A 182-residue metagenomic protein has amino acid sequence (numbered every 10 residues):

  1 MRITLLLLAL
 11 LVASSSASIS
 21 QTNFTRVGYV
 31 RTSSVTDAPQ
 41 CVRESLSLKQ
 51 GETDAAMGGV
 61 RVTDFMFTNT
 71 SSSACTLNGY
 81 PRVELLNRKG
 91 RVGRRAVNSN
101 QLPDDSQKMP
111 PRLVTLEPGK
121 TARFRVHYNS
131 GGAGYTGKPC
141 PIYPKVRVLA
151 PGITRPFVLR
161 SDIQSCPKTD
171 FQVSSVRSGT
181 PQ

Functional and structural regions predicted by a protein language model:
L6-S14: Bacterial N-terminal signal peptides
R26-G58: Low-complexity, acidic Ser/Thr/Pro/Gly-rich terminal tails and inter-domain linkers that flank the onset of structured
G58-D64, P139-Y143: Short, solvent-exposed loop/turn segments enriched in Ser/Thr/Gly
F65-S71: Asparagine-centered strand-capping/turn motif at beta-strand->loop junctions
N78-L116: The feature marks short-to-medium sequence segments in extracytoplasmic or secretory-pathway proteins
V114-H127: Short Pro-Gly-centered flexible turn/kink motifs
G132-P156: Short, surface-exposed ligand- or partner-binding patches at beta-edge/loop junctions that are enriched in aromatics
T136, R155-Q182: Acidic, serine/threonine- and proline-rich intrinsically disordered appendage/tail regions
